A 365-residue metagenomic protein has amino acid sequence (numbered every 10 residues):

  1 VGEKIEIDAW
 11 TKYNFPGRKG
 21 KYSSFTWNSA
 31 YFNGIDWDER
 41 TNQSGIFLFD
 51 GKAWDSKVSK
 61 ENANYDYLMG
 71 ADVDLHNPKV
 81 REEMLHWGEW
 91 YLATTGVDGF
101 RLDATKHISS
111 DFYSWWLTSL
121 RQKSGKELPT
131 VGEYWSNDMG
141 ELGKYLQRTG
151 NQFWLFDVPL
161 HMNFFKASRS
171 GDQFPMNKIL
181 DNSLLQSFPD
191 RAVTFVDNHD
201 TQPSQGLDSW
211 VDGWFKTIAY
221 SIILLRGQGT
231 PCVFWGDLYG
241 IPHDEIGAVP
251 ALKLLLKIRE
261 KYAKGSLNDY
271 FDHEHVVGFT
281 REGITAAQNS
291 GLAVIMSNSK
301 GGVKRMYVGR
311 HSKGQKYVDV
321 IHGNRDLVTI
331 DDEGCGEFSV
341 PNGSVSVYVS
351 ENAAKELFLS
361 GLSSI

Functional and structural regions predicted by a protein language model:
V1-G34, H86-I365: Active-site-proximal helices and loops of the catalytic beta/alpha 8
A30-T41, F47: Glycine-rich nucleotide/cofactor/substrate-binding loop typically near the N-terminus or early in the first domain
L48-W90, T94, T105: Active-site-adjacent "subsite" loops/lids of carbohydrate-active enzymes
